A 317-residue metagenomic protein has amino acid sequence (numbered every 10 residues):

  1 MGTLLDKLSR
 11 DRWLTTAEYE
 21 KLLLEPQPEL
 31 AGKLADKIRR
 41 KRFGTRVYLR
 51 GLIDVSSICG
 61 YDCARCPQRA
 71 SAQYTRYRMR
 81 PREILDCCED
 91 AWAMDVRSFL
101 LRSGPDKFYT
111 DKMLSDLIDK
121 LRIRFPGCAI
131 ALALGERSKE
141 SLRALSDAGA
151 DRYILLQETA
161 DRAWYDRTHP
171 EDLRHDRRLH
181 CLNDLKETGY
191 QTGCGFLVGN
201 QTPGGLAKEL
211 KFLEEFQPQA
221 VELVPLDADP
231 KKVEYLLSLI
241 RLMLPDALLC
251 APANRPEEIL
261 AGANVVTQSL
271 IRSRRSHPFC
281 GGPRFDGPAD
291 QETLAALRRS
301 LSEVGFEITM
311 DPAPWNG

Functional and structural regions predicted by a protein language model:
M1-E25, W92, E214-G317: Auxiliary Fe-S-binding modules of radical SAM enzymes
M1-I53, I58-D62, A313: Flexible, acidic/Gly-rich N-terminal and inter-domain linker regions that tether and position cofactor-handling modules
R42-A93: Active-site cofactor/substrate anionic-group-binding motifs, chiefly glycine- and Lys/Arg-rich phosphate-binding loops
G51, C88, S115-D119, L142 (+6 more regions): Generic structural signal for well-ordered alpha-helices, preferentially at hydrophobic/aromatic core positions
I53-S57, P105-K107, L134-S138, T159-D161 (+4 more regions): Active-site-proximal loop/turn and secondary-structure-junction residues that shape catalytic pockets, frequently
A70-I84, A91-K112, L117-I118, R122-L185 (+2 more regions): Core AdoMet radical
S138-D147, N200-E215, N254-A261: Catalytic cores of alpha/beta
R152, D176-C250: Conserved C-terminal portion of the radical SAM core fold that forms the substrate/S-adenosylmethionine-binding
